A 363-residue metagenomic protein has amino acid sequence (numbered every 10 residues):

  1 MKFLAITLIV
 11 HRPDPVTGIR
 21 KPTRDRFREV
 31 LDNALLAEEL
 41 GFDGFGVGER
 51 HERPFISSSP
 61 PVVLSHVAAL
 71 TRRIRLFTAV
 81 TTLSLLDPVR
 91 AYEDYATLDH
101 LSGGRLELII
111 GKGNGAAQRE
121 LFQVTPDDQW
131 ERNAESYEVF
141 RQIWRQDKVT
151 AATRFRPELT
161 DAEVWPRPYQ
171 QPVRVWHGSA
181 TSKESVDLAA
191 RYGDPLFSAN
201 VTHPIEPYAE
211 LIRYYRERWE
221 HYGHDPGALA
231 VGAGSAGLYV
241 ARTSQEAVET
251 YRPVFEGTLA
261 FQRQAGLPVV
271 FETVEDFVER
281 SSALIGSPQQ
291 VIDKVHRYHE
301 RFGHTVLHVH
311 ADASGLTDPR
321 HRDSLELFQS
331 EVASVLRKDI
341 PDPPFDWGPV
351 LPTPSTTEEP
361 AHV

Functional and structural regions predicted by a protein language model:
M1-T71, R75, Q171-V173, F345-P352 (+1 more regions): N-terminal beta1-alpha1-beta2 module of alpha/beta enzyme domains
K2-D25, L85-A151, P195-F197, T202-P207 (+1 more regions): Flexible, glycine-rich active-site loops centered on histidine and acidic residues that chelate a metal or position
F3, A37, G41, E49 (+9 more regions): Conserved, mostly hydrophobic/aromatic
F3-A5, F45-V47, L76-A79, L106-I110 (+4 more regions): Hydrophobic faces of well-ordered beta-strands that scaffold small-molecule active sites in alpha/beta enzyme cores
A5-V10, D127-V164, I205-T305, R337-V363: An alpha-helical appendage that flanks or caps ligand/catalytic pockets
P13-F27, T81-V89, Q171-T181, E279-P288: Active-site mouth loops of central-metabolism enzymes
G44-H66, T82, N114, N200-H203 (+1 more regions): Glycine-rich, proline-tolerant flexible connector loops at the mouths of alpha/beta enzymes
P54-T78, R132, S136, E326-I340: Alpha-helix-loop-beta-strand connector modules within alpha/beta enzyme cores
